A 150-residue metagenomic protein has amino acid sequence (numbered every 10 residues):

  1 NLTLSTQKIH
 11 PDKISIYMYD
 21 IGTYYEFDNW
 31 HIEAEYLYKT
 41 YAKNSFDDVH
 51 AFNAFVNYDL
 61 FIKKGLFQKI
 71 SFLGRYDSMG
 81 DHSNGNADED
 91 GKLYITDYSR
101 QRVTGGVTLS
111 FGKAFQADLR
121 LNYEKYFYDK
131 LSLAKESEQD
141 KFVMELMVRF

Functional and structural regions predicted by a protein language model:
L2-F150: Outer-membrane beta-barrel pore domains
